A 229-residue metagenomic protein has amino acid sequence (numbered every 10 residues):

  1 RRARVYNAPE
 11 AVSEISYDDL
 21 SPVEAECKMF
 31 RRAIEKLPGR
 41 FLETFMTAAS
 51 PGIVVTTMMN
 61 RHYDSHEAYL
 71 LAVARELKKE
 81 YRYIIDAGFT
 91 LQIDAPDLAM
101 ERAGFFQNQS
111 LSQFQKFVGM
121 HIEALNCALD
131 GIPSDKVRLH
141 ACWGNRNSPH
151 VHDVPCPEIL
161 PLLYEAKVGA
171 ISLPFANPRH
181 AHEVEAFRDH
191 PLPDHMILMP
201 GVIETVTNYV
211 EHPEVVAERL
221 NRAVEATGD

Functional and structural regions predicted by a protein language model:
R1-D229: Domain-level signal for soluble alpha/beta catalytic cores
